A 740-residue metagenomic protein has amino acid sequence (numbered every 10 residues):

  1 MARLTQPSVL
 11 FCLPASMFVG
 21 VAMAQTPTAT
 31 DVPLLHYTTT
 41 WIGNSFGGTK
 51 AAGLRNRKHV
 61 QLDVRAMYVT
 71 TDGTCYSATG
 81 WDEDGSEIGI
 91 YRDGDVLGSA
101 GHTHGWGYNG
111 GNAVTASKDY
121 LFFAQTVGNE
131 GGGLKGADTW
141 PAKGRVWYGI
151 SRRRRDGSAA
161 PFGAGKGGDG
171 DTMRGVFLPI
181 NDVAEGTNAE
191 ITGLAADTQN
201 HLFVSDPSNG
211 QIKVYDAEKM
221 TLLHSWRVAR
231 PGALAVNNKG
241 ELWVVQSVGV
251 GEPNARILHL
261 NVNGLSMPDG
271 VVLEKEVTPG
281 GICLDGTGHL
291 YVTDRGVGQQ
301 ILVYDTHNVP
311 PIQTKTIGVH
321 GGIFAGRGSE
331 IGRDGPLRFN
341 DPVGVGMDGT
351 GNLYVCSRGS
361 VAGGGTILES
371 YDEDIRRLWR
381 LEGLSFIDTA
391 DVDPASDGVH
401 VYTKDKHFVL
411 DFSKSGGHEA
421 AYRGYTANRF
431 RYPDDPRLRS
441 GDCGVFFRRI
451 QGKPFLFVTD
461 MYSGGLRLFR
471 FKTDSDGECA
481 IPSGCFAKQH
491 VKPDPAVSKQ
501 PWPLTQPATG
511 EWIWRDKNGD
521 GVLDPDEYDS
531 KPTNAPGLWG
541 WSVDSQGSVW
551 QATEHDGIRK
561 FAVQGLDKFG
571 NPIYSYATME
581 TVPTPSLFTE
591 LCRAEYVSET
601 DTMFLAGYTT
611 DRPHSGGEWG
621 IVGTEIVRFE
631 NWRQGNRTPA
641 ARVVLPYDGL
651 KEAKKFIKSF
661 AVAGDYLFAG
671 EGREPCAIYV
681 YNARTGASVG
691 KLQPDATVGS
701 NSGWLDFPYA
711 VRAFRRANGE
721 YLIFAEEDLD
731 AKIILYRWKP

Functional and structural regions predicted by a protein language model:
T38-N56, L97-G107, R153-G186, L265-K275 (+7 more regions): Surface-exposed loop and turn segments in beta-propeller and other repeat-based domains that flank or scaffold
T49-D84, W539: Beta-strand-rich domains and repeat architectures in extracellular enzymes and scaffolds, especially beta-propellers
D63-A66, G107-A116, A189-G193, R230-V236 (+9 more regions): Repeated scaffold domains used in trafficking and secretory/extracellular systems, primarily beta-propellers
V69-D72, A116-K118, A196-Q199, V236-K239 (+8 more regions): Residue-level detector of Asp-centered blade-edge/turn motifs that repeat once per structural unit in beta-propeller
T74-S77, L121-F123, H201-V204, E241-V244 (+8 more regions): Conserved beta-propeller blade signature
W81-G85, V127-G132, N209-G210, V248-E252 (+8 more regions): Short glycine/acidic-enriched loop and turn motifs that connect beta-strands
Y91-D95, R154-D156, D216-M220, L260-L265 (+8 more regions): Short loop/turn segments that connect beta-strands within beta-propeller blades
G703-P740: Blade-level signature of beta-propeller repeat domains, shared across WD40, Kelch, NHL, RCC1 and BNR/Asp-box propellers
